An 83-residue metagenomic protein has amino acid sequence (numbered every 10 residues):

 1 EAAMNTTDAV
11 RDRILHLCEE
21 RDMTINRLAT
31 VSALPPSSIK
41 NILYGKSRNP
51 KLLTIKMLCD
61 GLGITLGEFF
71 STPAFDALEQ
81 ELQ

Functional and structural regions predicted by a protein language model:
E1-A3, N41, F70-Q83: Short, charged recognition helix plus adjacent turn of helix-turn-helix-like nucleic-acid-binding domains
E1-N26: A short, Lys/Arg-rich alpha-helix, primarily the initiator
L17, V31, I42, T72: Residues in the recognition helix of alpha-helical DNA-binding motifs
C18, A29, C59: The alpha-helix within a helix-turn-helix
D22-N41: Short alpha-helical DNA-recognition segment
P35, K46, P73-A77: The DNA-recognition helices of helix-turn-helix-type DNA-binding domains
K46-D60: Short, basic-rich loop-to-helix N-cap that marks the start of a DNA-contacting helix
D60-E68: Intrinsically disordered, low-complexity basic tails/linkers immediately adjacent to helix-turn-helix/homeobox/MYB/SANT
